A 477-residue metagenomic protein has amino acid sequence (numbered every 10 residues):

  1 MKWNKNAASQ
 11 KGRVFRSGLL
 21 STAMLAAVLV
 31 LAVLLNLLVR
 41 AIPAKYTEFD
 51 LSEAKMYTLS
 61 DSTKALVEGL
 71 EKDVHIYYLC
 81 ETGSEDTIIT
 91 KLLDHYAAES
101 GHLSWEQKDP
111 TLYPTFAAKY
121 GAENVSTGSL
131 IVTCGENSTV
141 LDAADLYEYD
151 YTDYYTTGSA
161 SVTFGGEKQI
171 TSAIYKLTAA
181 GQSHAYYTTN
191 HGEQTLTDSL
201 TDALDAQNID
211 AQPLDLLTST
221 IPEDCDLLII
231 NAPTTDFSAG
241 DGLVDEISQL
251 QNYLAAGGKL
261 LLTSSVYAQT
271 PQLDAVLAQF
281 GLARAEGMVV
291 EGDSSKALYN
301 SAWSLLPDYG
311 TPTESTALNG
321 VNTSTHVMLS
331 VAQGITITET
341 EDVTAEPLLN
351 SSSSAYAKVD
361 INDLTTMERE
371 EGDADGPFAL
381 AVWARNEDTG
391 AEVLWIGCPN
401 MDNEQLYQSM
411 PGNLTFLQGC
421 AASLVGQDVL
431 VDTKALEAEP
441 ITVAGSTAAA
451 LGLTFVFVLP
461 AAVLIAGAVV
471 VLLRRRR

Functional and structural regions predicted by a protein language model:
K2-R477: Short, surface-exposed patches at the edges or C-terminal ends of soluble domains, predominantly
